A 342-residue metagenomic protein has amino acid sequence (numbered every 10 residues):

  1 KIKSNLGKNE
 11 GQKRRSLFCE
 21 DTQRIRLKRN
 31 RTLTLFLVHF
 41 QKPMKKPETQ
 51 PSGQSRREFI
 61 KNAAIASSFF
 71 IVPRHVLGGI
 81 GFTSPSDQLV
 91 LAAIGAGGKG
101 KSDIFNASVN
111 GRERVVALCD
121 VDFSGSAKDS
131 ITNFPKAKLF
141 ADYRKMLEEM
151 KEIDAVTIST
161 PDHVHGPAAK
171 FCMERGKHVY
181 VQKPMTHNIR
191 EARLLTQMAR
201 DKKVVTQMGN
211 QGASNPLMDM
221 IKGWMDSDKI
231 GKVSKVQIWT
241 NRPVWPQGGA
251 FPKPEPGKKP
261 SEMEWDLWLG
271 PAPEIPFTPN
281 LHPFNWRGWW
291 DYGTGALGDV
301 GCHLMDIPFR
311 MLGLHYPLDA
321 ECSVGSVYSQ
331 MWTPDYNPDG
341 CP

Functional and structural regions predicted by a protein language model:
K46-A66: N-terminal secretory signal peptides and thylakoid transit peptides that target proteins across membranes
A63-F134, G212-N215, P308: N-terminal Rossmann-like dinucleotide-binding module
G95, K229-Q247, P260-T278, L318-Y328: NAD(P)-dependent dehydrogenases' Rossmann-like dinucleotide-binding region
V156-T157: N-terminal Rossmann-like NAD(P) cofactor-binding module of classical short-chain dehydrogenase/reductase
P161-D162, G166-S214, D228: Beta-strand-loop-alpha-helix segment that lines the small-molecule cofactor/substrate pocket of alpha/beta enzymes
M198-V204, K222-V233, A250, P256-K259: Basic phosphate/pyrophosphate-binding loop/patch that engages nucleotide-derived ligands
D266-P342: Rossmann-like dinucleotide-binding domain that binds NAD(P)(H)
